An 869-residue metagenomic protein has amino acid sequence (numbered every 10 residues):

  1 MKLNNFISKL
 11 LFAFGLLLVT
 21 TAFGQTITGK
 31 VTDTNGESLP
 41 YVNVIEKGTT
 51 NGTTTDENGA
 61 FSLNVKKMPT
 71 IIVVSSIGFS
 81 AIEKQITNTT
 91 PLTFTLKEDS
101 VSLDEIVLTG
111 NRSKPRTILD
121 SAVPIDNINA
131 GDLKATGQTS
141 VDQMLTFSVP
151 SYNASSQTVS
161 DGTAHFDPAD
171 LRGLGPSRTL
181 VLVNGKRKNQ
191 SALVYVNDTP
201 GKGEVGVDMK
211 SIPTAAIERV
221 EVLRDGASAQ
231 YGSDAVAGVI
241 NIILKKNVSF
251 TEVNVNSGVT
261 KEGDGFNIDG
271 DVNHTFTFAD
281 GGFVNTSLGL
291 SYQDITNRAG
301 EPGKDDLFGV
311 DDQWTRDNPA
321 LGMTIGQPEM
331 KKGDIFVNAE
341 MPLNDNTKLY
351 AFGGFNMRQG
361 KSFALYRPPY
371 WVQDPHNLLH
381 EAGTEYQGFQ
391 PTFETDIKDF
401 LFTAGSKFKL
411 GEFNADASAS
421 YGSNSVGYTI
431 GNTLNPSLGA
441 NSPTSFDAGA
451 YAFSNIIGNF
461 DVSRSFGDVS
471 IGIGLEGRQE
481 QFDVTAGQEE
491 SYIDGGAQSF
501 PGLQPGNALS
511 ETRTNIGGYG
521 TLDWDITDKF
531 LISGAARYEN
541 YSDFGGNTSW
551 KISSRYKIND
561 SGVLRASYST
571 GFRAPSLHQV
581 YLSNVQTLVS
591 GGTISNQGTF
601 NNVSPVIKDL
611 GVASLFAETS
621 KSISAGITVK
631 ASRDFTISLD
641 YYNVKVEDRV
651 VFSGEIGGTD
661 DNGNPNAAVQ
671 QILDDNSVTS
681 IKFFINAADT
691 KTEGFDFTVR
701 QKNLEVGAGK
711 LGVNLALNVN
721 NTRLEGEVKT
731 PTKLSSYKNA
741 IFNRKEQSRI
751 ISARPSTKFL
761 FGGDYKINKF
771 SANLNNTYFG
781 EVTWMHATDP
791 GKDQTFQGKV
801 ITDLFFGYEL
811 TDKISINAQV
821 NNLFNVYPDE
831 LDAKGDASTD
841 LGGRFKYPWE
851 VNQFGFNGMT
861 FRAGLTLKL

Functional and structural regions predicted by a protein language model:
T32-E37, V42-K47, I71-S80, T89-K134 (+2 more regions): Short, acidic, small-residue-rich periplasmic hinge/interaction motif at the N-terminus of Gram-negative outer-membrane
F61-N64, K186-R224: Short acidic/polar hinge/loop motifs at secondary-structure boundaries that mediate gating or recognition
S62-N64, I125, T146-S191: Extracytoplasmic beta-strand/coil segments of soluble accessory domains associated with Gram-negative outer-membrane
T90-T95, V141-M144, S148, A169 (+4 more regions): N-terminal periplasmic accessory domains that precede and gate Gram-negative outer-membrane beta-barrel machines
S191, K645-V646, N721-L724, Y778-M785 (+1 more regions): C-terminal beta-signal and adjacent terminal beta-strands/loops of Gram-negative outer-membrane beta-barrel proteins
S249, E262-A364, P369-W371, N377-A382 (+2 more regions): Transmembrane beta-barrel wall of Gram-negative outer-membrane proteins
E381-G383, F389-A404, F408-K409, A419-Y421 (+3 more regions): Outer-membrane beta-barrel transmembrane domain signature of Gram-negative proteins, especially the mid-to-C-terminal
Y641-E647, S653-H786: Gram-negative outer-membrane beta-barrel transporters
